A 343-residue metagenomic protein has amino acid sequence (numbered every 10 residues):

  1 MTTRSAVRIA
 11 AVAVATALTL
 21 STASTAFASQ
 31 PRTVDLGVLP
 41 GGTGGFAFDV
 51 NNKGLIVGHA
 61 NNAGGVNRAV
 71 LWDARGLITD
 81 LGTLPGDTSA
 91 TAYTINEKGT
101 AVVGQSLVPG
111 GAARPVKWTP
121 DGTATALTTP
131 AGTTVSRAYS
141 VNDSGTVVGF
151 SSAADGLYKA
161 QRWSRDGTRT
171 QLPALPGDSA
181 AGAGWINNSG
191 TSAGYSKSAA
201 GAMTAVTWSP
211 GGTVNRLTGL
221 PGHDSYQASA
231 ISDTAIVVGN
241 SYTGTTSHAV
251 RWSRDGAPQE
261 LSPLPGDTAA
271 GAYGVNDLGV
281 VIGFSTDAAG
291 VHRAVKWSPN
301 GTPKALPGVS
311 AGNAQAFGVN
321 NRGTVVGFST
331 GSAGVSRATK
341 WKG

Functional and structural regions predicted by a protein language model:
T2-V12, L20-G343: Residue-level hotspots at or immediately adjacent to binding/recognition sites across diverse folds
